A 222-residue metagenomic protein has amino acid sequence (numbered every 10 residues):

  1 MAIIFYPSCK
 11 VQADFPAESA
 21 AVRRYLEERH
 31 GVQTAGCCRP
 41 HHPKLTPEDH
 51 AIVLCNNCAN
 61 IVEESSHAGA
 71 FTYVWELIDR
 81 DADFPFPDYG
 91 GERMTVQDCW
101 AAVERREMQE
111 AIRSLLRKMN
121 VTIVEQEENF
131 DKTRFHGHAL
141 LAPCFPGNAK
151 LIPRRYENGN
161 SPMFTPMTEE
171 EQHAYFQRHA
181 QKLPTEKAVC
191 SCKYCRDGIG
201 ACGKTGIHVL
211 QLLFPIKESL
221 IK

Functional and structural regions predicted by a protein language model:
M1-K222: Iron-sulfur cluster-binding electron-transfer modules in prokaryotic oxidoreductases
